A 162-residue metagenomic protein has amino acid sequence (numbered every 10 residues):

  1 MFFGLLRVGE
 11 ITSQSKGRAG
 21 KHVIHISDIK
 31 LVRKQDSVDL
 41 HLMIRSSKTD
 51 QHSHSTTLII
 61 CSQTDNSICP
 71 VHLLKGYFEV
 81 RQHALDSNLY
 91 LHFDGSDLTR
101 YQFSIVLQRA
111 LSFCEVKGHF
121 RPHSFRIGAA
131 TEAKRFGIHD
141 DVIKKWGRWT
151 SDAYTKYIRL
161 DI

Functional and structural regions predicted by a protein language model:
M1, L42, L58-I60, G128-E132: Conserved, well-structured core segments
M1-G17, T131-E132: Short pre-functional
L6, S37-D39, C69, L85 (+6 more regions): Eukaryote-biased feature marking scaffold/signaling PDZ-domain proteins and nuclear chromatin regulators
E10, C69-G76, Q102-V106, A129 (+2 more regions): Acidic, Ser/Thr-rich intrinsically disordered and amphipathic helical segments
S13-S67, G76: Conserved tyrosine-mediated DNA breakage-rejoining catalytic core shared by Y-recombinases
S53-V116: Active-site/catalytic core of tyrosine-dependent DNA strand-transfer enzymes
V80, A84, S104-K145: Short, basic (Lys/Arg/His-rich) helix/loop patches that form interaction surfaces in the mid-to-C-terminal regions
G147-I162: Catalytic-site neighborhood detector that most strongly recognizes the C-terminal catalytic loop/helix of tyrosine
